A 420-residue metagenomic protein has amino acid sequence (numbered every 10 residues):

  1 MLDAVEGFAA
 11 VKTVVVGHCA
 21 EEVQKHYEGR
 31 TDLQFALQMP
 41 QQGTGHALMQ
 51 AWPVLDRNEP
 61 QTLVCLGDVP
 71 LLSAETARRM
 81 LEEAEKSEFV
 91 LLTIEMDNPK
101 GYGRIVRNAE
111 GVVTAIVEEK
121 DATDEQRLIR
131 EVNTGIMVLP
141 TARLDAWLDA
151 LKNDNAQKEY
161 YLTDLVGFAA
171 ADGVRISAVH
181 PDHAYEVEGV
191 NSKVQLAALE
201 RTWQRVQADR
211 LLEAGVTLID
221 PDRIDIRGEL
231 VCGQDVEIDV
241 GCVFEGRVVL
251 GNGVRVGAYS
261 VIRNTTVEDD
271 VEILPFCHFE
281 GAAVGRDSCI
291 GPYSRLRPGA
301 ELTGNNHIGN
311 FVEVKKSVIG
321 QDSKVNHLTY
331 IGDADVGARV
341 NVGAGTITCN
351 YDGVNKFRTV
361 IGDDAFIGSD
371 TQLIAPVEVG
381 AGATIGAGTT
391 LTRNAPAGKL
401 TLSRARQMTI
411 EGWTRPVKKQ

Functional and structural regions predicted by a protein language model:
M1-E82: Conserved N-terminal catalytic core of the sugar/cofactor nucleotidyltransferase
V11, W52-P53, P60-T62, T76-A77 (+7 more regions): Catalytic cores of nucleotide-enabled group-transfer and carboxylate-activating enzymes in metabolic and assembly-line
V14-V15, L63-V64, F89-L92, A178: Structural beta-sheet core signal
E21, K25, T31, L72-A156 (+1 more regions): Conserved core of the sugar-phosphate nucleotidyltransferase
A51, D68, M80, I105 (+3 more regions): Residue-level signal for inorganic ion chemistry
R130-G233: Conserved alpha/beta core of the MobA/IspD/sugar-nucleotide pyrophosphorylase nucleotidyltransferase superfamily
R223-G304: Acidic, glycine-rich loop-and-beta core segments that form the ion-binding/anion-interacting portion of active sites
E272-Q420: Glycine-rich hexapeptide-repeat left-handed beta-helix
